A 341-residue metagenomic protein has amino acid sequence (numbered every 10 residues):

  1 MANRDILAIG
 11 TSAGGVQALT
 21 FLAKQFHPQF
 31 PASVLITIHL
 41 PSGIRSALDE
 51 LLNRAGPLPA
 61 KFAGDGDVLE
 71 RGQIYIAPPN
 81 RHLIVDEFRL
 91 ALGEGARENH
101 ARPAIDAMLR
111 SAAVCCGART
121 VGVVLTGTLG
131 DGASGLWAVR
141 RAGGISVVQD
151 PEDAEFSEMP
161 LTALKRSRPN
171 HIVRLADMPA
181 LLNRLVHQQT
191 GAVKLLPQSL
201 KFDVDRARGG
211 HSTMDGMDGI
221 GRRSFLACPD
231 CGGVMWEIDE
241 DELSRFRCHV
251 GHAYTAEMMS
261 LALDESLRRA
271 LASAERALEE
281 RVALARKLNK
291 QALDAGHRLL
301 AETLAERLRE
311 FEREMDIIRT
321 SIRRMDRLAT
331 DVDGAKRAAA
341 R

Functional and structural regions predicted by a protein language model:
M1-K290, R313-R327, A340-R341: Conserved acid/base catalytic micro-environments in cytosolic active-site loops
S42, D294-R298: Alpha-helix boundary/capping and short turn/kink residues
L288, A295, E302, S321-R324 (+2 more regions): Soluble, cytosolic/nucleoplasmic coiled-coil alpha-helices used as oligomeric scaffolds and tethers in large eukaryotic
R298-R309: Short, charged, amphipathic alpha-helical segments
